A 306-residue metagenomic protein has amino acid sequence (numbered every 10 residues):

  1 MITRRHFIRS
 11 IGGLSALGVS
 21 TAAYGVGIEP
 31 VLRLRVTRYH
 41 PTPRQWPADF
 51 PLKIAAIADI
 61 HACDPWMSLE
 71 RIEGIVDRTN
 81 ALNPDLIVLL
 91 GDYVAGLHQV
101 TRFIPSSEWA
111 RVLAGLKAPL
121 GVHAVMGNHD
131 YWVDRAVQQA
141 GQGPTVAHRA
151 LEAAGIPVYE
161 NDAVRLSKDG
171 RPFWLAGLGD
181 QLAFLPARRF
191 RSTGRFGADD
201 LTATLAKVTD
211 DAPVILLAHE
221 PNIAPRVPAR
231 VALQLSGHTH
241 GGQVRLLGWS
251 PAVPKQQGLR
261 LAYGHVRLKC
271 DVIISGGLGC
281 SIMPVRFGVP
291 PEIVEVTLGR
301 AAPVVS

Functional and structural regions predicted by a protein language model:
M1, V19-F50, A55, G74-D77: C-terminal segment of N-terminal export signals and the immediately downstream linker at the start of the mature
M1-G18: N-terminal secretory signal peptides and thylakoid transit peptides that target proteins across membranes
P43-I54, I156, A163-L175, R267-V272: Beta-strand-turn-beta hairpins that frame and shape the catalytic cleft of phosphate-ester-processing enzymes
P51-H61, P172-L182, I215-A218, D271-G277: Active-site-proximal beta-strand elements of phosphoester/diester hydrolases
K53-R149, A154: Membrane-embedded segments
I57-A58, I87-G91, G121-N128, Y159-N161 (+3 more regions): Active-site neighborhood of phospho(di)ester-bond hydrolases with catalytic His/Asp-centered motifs
D134-I156, K168-V214, A224, R286: Binuclear metal-dependent hydrolase catalytic cores centered on His/Asp/Glu-rich metal-binding motifs
P213-I215, E220-T297, A302-P303: Conserved beta-sheet core of the metallophosphoesterase superfamily
